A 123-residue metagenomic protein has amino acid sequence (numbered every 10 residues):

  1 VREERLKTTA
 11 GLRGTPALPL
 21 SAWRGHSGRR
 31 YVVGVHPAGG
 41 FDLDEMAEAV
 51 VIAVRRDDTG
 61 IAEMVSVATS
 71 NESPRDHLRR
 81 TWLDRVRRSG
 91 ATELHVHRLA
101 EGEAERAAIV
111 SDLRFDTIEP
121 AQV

Functional and structural regions predicted by a protein language model:
V1-W82, E103-V123: GIY-YIG nuclease catalytic motif and its immediate N-terminal context
R75-V96: Aromatic- and Lys/Arg-enriched surface recognition patch
A100: Structured alpha-helical
